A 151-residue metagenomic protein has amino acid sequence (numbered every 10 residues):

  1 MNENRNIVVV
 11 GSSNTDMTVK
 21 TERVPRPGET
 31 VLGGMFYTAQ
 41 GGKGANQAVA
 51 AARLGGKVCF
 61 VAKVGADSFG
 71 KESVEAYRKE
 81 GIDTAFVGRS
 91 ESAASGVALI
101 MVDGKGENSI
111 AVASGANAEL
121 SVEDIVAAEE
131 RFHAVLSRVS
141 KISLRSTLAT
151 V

Functional and structural regions predicted by a protein language model:
M1-K63, S68-E72, K79: Glycine-rich phosphate/adenosyl-contacting loop at the front of the ribokinase-like
M1-S13, E75-R89, V102-V151: Ribokinase/PfkB-type carbohydrate-kinase core domain
G33-G34, G96-V97, S137-R138: Thr-Gly-centered strand-to-loop micro-motif
V49, V97-M101, S109: Short beta-strand scaffold segments in enzyme catalytic cores
K57-V58, G96, E107: A common structural microfeature
E91-A93: Short, glycine-/polar-rich solvent-exposed loops and beta-turns at beta-strand/coil boundaries
